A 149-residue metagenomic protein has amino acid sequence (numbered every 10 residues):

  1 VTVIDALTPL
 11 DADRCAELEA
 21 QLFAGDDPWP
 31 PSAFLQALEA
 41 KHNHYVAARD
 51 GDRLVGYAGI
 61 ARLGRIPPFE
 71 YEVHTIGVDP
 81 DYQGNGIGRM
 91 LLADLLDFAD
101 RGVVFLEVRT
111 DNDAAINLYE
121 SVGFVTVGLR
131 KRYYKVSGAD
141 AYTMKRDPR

Functional and structural regions predicted by a protein language model:
V1-I4: Extreme N-terminal starter segment of soluble prokaryotic enzymes
A6-Q83, R89-F98, D147-R149: Acetyl-CoA-dependent GNAT
T8, F105, R109-I116, V122 (+1 more regions): C-terminal "cap" of GNAT-fold acetyltransferases
L54, T126-G128: Residue-level detector of beta-propeller blades
R65, R130-R132: Short, Lys/Arg-rich nucleic-acid/phosphate-binding segment
T75-A93, R109-N117, S121-V122, T126: Conserved glycine-rich acetyl-CoA-binding loop
